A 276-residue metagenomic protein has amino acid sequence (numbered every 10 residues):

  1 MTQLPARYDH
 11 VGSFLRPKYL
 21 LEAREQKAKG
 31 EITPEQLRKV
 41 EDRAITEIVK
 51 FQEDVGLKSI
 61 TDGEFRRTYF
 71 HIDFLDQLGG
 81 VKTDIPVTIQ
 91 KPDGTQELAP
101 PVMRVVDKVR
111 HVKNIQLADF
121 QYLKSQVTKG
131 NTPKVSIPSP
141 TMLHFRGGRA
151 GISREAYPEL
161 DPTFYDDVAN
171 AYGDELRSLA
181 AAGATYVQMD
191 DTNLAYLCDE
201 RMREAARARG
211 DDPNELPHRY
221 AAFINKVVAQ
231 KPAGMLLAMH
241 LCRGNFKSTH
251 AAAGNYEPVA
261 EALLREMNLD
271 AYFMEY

Functional and structural regions predicted by a protein language model:
M1-Y276: Domain-level signal for soluble alpha/beta catalytic cores
